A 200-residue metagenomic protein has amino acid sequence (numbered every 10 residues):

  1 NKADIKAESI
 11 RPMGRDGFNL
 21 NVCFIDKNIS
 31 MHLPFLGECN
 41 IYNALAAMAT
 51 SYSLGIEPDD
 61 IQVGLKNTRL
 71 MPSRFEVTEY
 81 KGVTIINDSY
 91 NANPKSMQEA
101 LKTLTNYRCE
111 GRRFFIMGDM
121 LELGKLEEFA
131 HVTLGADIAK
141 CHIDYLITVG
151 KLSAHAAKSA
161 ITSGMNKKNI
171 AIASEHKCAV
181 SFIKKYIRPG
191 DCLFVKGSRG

Functional and structural regions predicted by a protein language model:
K2, R15-D16, I25-S30, L36-C39 (+1 more regions): ATP-dependent carboxylate-amine ligase
